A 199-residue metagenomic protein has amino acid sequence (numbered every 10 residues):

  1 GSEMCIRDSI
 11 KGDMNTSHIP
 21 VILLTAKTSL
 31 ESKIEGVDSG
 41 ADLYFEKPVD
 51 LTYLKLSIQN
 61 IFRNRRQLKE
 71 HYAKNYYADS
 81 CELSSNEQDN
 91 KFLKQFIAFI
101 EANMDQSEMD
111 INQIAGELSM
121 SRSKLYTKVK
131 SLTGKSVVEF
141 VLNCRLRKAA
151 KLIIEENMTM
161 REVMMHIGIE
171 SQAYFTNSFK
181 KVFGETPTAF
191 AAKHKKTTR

Functional and structural regions predicted by a protein language model:
G1-I6: Short, small-residue-biased leader/transition segments that mark boundaries at the very start of proteins
G12, S17, T28-L43: Alpha4 helix (beta4-alpha4-beta5 surface) of REC/receiver domains from two-component response regulators
F45-K47: A Lys-centered signature of the CheY-like receiver
V49-I58, E70: C-terminal output helix
Q59-N75: The C-terminal output helix
I111-V141, M164-T186: Basic/polar phosphate-binding segments, predominantly the helix-turn-helix DNA-binding elements of transcriptional
S131-E170, K193-R199: Terminal helix-turn-helix DNA-binding modules in bacterial transcription factors
